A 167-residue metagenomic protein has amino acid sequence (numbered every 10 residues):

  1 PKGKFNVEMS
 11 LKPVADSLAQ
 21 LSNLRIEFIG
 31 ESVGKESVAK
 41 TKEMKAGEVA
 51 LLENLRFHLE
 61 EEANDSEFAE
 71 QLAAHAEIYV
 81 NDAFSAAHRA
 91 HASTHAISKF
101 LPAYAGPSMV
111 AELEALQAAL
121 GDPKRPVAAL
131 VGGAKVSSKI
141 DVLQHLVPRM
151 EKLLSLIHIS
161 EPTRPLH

Functional and structural regions predicted by a protein language model:
P1-S160, R164: Active-site loop-to-helix "anion-binding N-cap" substructures in soluble metabolic enzymes
